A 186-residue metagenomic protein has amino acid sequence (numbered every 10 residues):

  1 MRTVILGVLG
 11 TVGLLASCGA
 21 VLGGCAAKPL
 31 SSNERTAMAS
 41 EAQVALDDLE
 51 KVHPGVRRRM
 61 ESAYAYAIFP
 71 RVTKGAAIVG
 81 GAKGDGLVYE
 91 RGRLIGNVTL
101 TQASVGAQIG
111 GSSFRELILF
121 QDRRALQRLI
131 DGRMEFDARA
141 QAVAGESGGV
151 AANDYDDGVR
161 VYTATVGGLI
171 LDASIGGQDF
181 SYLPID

Functional and structural regions predicted by a protein language model:
M1-L14: Bacterial N-terminal signal peptides that target proteins for export
A20-G24: C-terminal motif of bacterial Sec signal peptides marking the signal peptidase cleavage site
A26-D186: Small-residue-enriched, tightly packed secondary-structure blocks
